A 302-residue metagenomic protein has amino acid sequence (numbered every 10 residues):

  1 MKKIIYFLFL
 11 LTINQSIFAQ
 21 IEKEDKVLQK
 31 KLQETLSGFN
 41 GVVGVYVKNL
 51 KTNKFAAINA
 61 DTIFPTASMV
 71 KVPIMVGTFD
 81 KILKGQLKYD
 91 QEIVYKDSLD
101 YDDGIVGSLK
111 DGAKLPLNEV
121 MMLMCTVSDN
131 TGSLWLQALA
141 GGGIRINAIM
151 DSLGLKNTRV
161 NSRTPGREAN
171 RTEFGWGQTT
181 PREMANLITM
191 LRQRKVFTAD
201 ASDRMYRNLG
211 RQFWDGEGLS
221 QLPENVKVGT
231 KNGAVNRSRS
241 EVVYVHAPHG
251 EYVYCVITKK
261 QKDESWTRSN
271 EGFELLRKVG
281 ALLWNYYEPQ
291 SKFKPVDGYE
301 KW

Functional and structural regions predicted by a protein language model:
M1-K23: Bacterial Sec-dependent N-terminal signal peptides
Q20-T35, L139, G143, L187-G216 (+2 more regions): Structured C-terminal helix/loop/strand segments within mature extracytoplasmic catalytic/sensor domains
Q20-T62, L282: Beta-lactamase-like hydrolase cores
N53, F64-I93, Y254: Active-site SXXK
K84-K110: Short, glycine/proline-biased beta-turn/loop segments that scaffold the active-site neighborhood
D100-W135, G143: Conserved catalytic neighborhood of penicillin-recognizing serine enzymes
M121, L134-I188: Mid-domain, small-residue-enriched loop/turn segments at the edges of structured enzyme/sensor domains
